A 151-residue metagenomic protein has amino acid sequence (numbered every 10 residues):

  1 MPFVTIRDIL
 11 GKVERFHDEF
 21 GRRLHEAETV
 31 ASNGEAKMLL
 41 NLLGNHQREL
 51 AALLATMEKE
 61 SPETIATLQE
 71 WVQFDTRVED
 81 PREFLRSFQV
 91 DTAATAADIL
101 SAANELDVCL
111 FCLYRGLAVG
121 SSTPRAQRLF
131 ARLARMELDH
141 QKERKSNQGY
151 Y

Functional and structural regions predicted by a protein language model:
M1-Y151: Non-heme di-metal
